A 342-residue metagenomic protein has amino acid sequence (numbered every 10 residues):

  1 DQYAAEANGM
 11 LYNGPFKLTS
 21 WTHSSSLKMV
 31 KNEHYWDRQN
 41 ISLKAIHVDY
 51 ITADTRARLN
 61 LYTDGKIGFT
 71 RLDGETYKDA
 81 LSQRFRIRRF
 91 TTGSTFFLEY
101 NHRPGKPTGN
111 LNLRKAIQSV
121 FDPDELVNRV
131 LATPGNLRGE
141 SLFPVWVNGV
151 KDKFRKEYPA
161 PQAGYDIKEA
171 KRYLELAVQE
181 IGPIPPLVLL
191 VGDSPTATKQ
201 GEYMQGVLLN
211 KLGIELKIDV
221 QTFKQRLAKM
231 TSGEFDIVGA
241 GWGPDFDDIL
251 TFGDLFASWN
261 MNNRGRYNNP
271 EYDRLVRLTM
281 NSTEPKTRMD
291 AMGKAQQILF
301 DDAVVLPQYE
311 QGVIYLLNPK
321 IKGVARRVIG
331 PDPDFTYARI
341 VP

Functional and structural regions predicted by a protein language model:
D1-I41, A45: Gly/Pro-rich hinge or "lid" segments in bacterial periplasmic/extracellular proteins
H23, K171-P244, P285, V313: Ligand/substrate-recognition segments at binding pockets and active sites
V30-H34, F85, F90-A116, V120 (+4 more regions): A bilobed periplasmic-binding-protein/Venus flytrap-type ligand-binding module shared by bacterial periplasmic
H34-A80: Ligand-site clamp/hinge motif
L81, T108-G149, D166, Q200 (+1 more regions): Periplasmic-binding protein-like
V130, S141, Q162-G164, E215-R226 (+2 more regions): Extracytoplasmic/peripheral linker and loop segments enriched in polar/acidic and small residues with frequent Thr/Pro
L137-A177, S194-K199: Structural transition elements
Y315-P342: Long beta-strand-rich cores associated with HINT superfamily self-processing modules
